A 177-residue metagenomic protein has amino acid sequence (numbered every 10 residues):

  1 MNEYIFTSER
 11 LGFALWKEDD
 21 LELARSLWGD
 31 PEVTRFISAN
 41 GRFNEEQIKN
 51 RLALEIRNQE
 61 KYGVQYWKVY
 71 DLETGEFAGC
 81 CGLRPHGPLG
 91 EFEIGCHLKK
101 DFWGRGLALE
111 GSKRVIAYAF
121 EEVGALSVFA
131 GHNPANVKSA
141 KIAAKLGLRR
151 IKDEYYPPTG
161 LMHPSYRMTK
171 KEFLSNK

Functional and structural regions predicted by a protein language model:
M1-F36, A53, K68-K177: Acyl-donor (CoA/ACP) binding surface of acyl/acetyltransferases
N40-R42: Short glycine-enriched, charge-decorated loop/helix-capping segments at active-site entrances that position
N44-I48: Short amphipathic alpha-helix in the helical subdomain of ABC transporter nucleotide-binding domains
E55-K68: A short helix-loop-beta-strand connector motif used in the catalytic cores of GNAT acetyltransferases and, in some
